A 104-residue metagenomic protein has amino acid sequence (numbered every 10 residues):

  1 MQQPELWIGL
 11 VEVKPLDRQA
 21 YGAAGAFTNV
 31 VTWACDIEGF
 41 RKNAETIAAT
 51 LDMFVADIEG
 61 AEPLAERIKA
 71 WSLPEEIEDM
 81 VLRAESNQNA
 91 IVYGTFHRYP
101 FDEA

Functional and structural regions predicted by a protein language model:
Q2-E62, R67-A104: Long, contiguous binding/interaction regions
